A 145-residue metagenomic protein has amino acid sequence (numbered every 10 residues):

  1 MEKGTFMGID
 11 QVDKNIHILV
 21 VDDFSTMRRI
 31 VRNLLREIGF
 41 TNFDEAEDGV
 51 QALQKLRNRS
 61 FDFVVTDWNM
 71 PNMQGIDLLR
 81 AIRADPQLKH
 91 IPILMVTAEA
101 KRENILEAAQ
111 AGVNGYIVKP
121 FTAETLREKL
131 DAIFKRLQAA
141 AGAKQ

Functional and structural regions predicted by a protein language model:
M1-H17, E124-Q145: Non-catalytic signal-transmission and effector/linker regions of two-component phosphorelay proteins
S25-D44: Two-component/phosphorelay signaling modules centered on CheY-like receiver
R32, D77, A100-G115: Alpha4 helix (beta4-alpha4-beta5 surface) of REC/receiver domains from two-component response regulators
E45-Q54, G75: Helix N-cap/capping motif at the beta->alpha junctions
Q54, I76-K89: Short amphipathic alpha-helix used as the core "switch/output" element in two-component signaling
R59-V65: Active-site beta3 strand of CheY-like receiver
M70: Receiver (REC) domain active-site loop signature in two-component systems and cognate sites in sensor histidine kinases
